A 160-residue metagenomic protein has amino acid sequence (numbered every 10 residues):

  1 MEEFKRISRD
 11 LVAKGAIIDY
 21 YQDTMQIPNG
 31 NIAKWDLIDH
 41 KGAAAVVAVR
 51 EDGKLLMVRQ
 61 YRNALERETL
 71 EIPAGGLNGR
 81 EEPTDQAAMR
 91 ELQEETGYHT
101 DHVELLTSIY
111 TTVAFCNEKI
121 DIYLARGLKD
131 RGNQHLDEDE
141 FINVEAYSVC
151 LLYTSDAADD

Functional and structural regions predicted by a protein language model:
M1-L11: Extended interaction-bearing regions that mediate binding to partners or small molecules
D10-A45, E51: Acidic, metal-coordinating catalytic segment for phosphate/diphosphate chemistry, firing primarily on the Nudix
Y21-N29, T112-R131: Active-site-adjacent beta-strand/loop module that shapes the phosphate/pyrophosphate-binding cleft
W35, A44-R90, E138: Conserved Nudix-box catalytic region and its N-terminal flanking loop in Nudix hydrolases and closely related
E71, I122, A146: Short aromatic/basic micro-patch
D85-K119, L124: A contiguous pocket-lining binding segment that forms or flanks enzyme active sites
D101-L106, E138-Y147, L151-L152: Phosphate-/nucleic-acid-contacting segments
Y153-A158: Conserved small/polar residues in nucleotide/adenosyl-binding loops
